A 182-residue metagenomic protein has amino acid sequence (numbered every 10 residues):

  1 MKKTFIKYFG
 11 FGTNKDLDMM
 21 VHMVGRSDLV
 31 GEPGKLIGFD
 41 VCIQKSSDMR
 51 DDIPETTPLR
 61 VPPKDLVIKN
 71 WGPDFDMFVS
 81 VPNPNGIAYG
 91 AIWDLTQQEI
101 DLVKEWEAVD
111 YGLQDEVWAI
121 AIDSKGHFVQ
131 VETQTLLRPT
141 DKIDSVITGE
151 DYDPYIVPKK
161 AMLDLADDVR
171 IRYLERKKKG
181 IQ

Functional and structural regions predicted by a protein language model:
K2-Q182: A glycine-rich, hydrophobic/aromatic-adjacent loop/helix-cap motif
